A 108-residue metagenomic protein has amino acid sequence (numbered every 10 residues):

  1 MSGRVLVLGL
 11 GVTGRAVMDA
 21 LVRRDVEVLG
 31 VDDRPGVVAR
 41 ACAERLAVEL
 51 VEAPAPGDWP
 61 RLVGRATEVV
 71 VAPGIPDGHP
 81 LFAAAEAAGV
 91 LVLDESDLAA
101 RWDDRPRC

Functional and structural regions predicted by a protein language model:
M1-L98: N-terminal leader/targeting and accessory segments in enzymes
E95-C108: Walker A (P-loop) phosphate-binding motif
